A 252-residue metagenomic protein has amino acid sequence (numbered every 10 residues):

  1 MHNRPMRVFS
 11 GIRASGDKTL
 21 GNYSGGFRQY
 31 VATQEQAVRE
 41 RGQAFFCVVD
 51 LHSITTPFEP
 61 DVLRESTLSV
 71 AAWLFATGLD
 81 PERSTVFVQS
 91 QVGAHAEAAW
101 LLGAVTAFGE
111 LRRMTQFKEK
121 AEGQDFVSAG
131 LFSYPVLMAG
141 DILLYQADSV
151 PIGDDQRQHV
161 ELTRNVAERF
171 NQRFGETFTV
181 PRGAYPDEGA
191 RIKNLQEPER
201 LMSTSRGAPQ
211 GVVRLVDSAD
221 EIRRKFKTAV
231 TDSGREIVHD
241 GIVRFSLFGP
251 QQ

Functional and structural regions predicted by a protein language model:
M1-H2: Short, positively charged and aromatic/hydrophobic N-terminal segments
P5-G140: N-terminal Rossmann-like or analogous alpha/beta NTP/dinucleotide-binding catalytic cores that position adenine
K118-Q252: Active-site cores that bind ATP or allylic diphosphates and position pyrophosphate for catalysis
